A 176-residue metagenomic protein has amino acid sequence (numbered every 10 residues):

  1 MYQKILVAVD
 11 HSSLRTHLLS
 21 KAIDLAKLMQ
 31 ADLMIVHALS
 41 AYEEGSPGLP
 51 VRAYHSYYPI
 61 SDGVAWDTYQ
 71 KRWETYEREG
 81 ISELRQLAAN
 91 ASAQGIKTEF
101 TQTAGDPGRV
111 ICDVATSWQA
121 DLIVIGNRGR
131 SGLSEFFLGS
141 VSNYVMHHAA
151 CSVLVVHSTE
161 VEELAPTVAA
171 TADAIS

Functional and structural regions predicted by a protein language model:
M1, L14, Y42, E74-I123 (+1 more regions): Structural beta-alpha unit
M1-W66, Q94, E99, V161 (+1 more regions): Small/aliphatic-rich secondary-structure junction motif
H11, R109, I125-H147, S158 (+1 more regions): Glycine-rich, Arg-bearing micro-motifs that act as flexible, cationic patches
H17-S20, D106, S140: Short, conserved clusters of charged catalytic residues that mark active-site and nucleotide-handling motifs
V36, T101-T103, V156: Solvent-exposed beta-strand sheet faces enriched in polar/charged residues
